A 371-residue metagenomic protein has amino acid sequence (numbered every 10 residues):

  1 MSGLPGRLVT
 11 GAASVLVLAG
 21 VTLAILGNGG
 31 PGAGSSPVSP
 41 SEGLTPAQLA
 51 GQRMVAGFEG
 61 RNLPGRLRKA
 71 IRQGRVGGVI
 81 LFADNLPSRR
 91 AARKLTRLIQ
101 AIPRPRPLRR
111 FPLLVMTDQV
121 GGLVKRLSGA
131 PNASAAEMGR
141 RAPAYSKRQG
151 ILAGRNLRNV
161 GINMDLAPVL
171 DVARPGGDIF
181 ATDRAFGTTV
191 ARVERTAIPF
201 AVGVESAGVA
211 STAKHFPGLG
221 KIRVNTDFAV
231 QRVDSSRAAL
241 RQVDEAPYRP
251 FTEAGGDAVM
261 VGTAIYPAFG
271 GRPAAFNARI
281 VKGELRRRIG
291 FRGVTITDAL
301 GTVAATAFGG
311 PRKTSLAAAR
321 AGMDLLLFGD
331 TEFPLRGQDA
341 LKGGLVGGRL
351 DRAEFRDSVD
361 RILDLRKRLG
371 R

Functional and structural regions predicted by a protein language model:
M1-L16: N-terminal export and membrane-targeting signals
A19-S39: C-terminal region of N-terminal signal peptides and the immediate post-cleavage residues of exported proteins
S36-G65, V120, D298: Boundary/entry segment of secreted carbohydrate-active catalytic domains
P46, R66, P87-P107, A191-L350: Second-shell residues forming the walls of enzyme active-site clefts
G51-F58, G77-L81, L113-Q119, M164-P168 (+4 more regions): Hydrophobic faces of well-ordered beta-strands that scaffold small-molecule active sites in alpha/beta enzyme cores
Q100-P131, S146-V172, V193-P217: Glycine-rich, aromatic-flanked loop segments that form ligand/cofactor-binding clefts across common enzyme folds
P131-A142, A185-G187: A charged helix-plus-loop insertion that forms the helical arch/lid used to bind and gate nucleic-acid substrates
V346-R371: Mid-to-C-terminal alpha-helical segments outside catalytic/metal-binding sites
